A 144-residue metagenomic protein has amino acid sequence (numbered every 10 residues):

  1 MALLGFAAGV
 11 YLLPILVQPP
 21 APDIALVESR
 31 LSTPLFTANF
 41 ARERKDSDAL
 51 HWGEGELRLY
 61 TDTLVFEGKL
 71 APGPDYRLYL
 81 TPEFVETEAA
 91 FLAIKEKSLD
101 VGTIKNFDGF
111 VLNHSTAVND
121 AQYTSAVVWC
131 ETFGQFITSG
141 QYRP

Functional and structural regions predicted by a protein language model:
M1-Y11: Hydrophobic membrane-insertion alpha-helices, especially the h-region of bacterial N-terminal signal peptides
L12-Y60, A93-K97: Transition segment at domain starts
G53-Y76: Short, surface-exposed binding/anchoring microloops in extracellular/periplasmic proteins
Y79-E83, W129: Predominantly extracellular/luminal cell-surface or secreted proteins
L80-T81, E88-L92, G140-R143: Short, surface-exposed beta-strand/strand-loop-strand elements in extracellular ectodomains
E88-T116: An anionic, turn-rich surface loop/hairpin at beta-sheet edges that serves as a generic interaction/coordination patch
S115-Q141: Short, exposed beta-strand-loop hairpins at the edges of beta-sheets in extracellular/periplasmic proteins
